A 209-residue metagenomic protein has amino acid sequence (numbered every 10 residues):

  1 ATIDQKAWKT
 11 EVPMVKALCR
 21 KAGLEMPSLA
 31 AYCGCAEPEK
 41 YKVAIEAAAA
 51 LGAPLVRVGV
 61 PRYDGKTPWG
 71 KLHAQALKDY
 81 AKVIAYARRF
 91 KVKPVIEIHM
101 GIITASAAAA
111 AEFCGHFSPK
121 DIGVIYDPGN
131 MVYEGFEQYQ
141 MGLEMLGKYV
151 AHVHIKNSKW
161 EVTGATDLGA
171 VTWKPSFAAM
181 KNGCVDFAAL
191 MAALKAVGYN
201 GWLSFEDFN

Functional and structural regions predicted by a protein language model:
A1, G34, P61, S158 (+1 more regions): Flexible loop residues that form catalytic and substrate-binding hotspots at small-molecule/glycan-binding clefts
A1, P27-L29, V56, V153 (+1 more regions): Hydrophobic residues within beta-strands of alpha/beta enzymes
T2, T10, T67, T104 (+2 more regions): Residue-identity detector for threonine
T2, Y63, E97-M100, K174-F177 (+1 more regions): A general structural-boundary detector
T2-T10, K71, K174-C184: A short acidic, glycine-rich active-site loop that binds or catalyzes chemistry on phosphate/adenosine moieties
I3, Y32, P61, D167-P175: Vicinal oxygen chelate
W8-P13, A17-Y126, Y133: Active-site acidic/histidine proton-transfer and metal-coordination neighborhood in alpha/beta enzyme cores
A22-G23, A49-G52, R89, A107-N209: Histidine-acidic metal/acid-base catalytic patches
